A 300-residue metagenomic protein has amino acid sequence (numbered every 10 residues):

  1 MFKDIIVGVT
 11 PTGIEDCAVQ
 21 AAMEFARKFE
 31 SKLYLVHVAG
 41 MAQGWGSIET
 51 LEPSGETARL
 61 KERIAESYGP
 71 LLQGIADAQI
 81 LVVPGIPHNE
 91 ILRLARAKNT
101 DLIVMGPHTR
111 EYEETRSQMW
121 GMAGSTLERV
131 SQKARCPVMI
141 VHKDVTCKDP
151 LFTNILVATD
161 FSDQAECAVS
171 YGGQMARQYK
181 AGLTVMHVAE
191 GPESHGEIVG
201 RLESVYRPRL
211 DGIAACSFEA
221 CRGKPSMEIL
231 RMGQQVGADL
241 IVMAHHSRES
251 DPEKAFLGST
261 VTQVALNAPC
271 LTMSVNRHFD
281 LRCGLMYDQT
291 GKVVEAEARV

Functional and structural regions predicted by a protein language model:
M1-L51, T153-I198, P208-A215, L240 (+3 more regions): Small/aliphatic-rich secondary-structure junction motif
K32, R129, P137-M139, G182 (+2 more regions): Proline-centered loop/turn at the N-terminus of a beta-strand
V36, Q79-V83, M139, T184-M186 (+2 more regions): General small-molecule cofactor/ligand-binding pocket signal
E52, P70-E111, D211-D251, F279-G284 (+2 more regions): Structural beta-alpha unit
E52-E62: A short acidic, glycine-rich active-site loop that binds or catalyzes chemistry on phosphate/adenosine moieties
V104-P107, P137-D144, T272-N276: Short beta-strand elements of ligand-binding domains
M105-R129, M243-N267, L281-C283: Glycine-rich, Arg-bearing micro-motifs that act as flexible, cationic patches
A123-T146: Extended, non-globular alpha-helical segments
